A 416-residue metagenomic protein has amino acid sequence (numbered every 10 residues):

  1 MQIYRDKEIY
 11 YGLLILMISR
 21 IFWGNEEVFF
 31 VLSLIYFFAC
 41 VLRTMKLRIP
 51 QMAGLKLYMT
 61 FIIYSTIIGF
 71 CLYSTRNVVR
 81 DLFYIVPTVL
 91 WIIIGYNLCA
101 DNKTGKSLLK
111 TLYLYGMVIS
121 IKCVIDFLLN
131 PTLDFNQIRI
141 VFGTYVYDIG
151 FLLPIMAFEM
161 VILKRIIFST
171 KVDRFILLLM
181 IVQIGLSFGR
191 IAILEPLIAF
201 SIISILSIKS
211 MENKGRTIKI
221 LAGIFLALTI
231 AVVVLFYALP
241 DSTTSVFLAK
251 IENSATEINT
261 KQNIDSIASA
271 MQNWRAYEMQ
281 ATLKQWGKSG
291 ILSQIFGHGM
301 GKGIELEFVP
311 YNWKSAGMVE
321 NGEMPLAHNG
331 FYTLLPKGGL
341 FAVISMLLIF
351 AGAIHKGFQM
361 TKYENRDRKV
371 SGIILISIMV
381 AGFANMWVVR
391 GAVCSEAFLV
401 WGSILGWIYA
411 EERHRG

Functional and structural regions predicted by a protein language model:
M1-I67, A100-K110, M160-K171, K214-L221 (+1 more regions): Transmembrane signal-anchor hairpin modules in multi-pass inner-membrane enzymes, especially those that act on
R20-L32, R80, R174-N213, T217 (+3 more regions): Helix-loop-helix junctions and helix-breaking kinks within/between transmembrane helices of multi-pass membrane
M45-K46, E323-P325, K337-M379: Hydrophobic transmembrane alpha-helices and their immediate junctions
M52-I67, S74-A100, T111, G116 (+2 more regions): Aromatic-anchored transmembrane helix interface
K106-T132, G143-K209: Alpha-helical transmembrane segments of multi-pass inner-membrane proteins
L133, I138, F142, N273-G338 (+1 more regions): Long extracytoplasmic/lumenal interhelical loops at the membrane interface of multi-pass membrane proteins
F158, S371-G416: Transmembrane alpha-helices of multi-pass inner-membrane enzymes
S204-I264, G287-S289: A membrane-periplasm/extracellular boundary helix in multi-pass inner-membrane enzymes that assemble envelope glycans
